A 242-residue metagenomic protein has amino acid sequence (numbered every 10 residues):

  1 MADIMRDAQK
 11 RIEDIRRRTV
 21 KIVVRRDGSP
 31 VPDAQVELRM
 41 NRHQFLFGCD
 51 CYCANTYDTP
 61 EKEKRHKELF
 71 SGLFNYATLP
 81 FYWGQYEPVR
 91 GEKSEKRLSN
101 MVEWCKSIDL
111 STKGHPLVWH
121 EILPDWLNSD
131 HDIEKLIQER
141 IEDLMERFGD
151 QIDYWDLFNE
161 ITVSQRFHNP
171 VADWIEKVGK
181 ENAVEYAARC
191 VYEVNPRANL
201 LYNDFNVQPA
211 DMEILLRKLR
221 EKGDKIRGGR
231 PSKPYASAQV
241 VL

Functional and structural regions predicted by a protein language model:
M1-A54, Y76, P88, K113 (+4 more regions): Beta-strand-rich domain onsets/edges
S29, G91, D130-E134, D224-R227: Structural helix-adjacent loops and short alpha-helical linkers that scaffold large soluble proteins
R39-P80, G91, I108: N-terminal structural segment of carbohydrate-active enzymes
Y52-N55, T59-K67, V171-L242: Noncatalytic carbohydrate-binding groove/subsite architecture in carbohydrate-active enzymes
D58-S71, L98-I108, E142-R147, L216-G223: Short amphipathic alpha-helices and their capping/turn segments at secondary-structure boundaries
F74, I152, P231-K233: Core-facing hydrophobic residues within beta-strands of well-ordered domains
Y76-V89, L98-L201, F205-V207: Substrate-binding cleft and catalytic face of glycoside hydrolase catalytic domains, especially the flexible beta-alpha
E95: Glycan-recognition patch characteristic of GH18 chitinases/ENGases and related GlcNAc/peptidoglycan-binding proteins
